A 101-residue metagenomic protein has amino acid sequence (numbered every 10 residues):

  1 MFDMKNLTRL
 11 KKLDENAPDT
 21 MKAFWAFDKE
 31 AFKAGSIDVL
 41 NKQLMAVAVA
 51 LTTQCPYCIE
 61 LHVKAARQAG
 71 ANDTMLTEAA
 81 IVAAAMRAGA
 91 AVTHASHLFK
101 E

Functional and structural regions predicted by a protein language model:
M1-Q43, T93-E101: Acidic, glycine/proline-rich low-complexity segments that act as flexible tails and inter-domain linkers
N16, F27-E30, A34, L51-T52 (+3 more regions): Change "in soluble alpha/beta enzymes" to "in soluble alpha/beta proteins
D19-M21, E60-M75, F99: Iron-sulfur (Fe-S) cluster-binding segments and ferredoxin-like electron-carrier domains, especially [2Fe-2S]
K29, A46, V63-R67: Amphipathic alpha-helical segments within well-ordered protein domains
S36-T53, T74-A80: Immediate flanking context of iron-sulfur cluster ligation sites
C55-C58: Short cysteine clusters
N72-K100: C-terminal structural segments of small proteins and small subunits
